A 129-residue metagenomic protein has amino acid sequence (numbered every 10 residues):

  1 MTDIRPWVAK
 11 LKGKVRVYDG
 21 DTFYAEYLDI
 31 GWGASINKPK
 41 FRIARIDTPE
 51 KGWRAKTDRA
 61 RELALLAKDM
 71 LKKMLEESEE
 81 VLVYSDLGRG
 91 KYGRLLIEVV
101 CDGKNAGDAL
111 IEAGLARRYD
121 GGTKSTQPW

Functional and structural regions predicted by a protein language model:
M1-W129: Small beta-barrel nucleic-acid-binding modules, primarily SNase/OB-fold domains and secondarily Tudor-like barrels
